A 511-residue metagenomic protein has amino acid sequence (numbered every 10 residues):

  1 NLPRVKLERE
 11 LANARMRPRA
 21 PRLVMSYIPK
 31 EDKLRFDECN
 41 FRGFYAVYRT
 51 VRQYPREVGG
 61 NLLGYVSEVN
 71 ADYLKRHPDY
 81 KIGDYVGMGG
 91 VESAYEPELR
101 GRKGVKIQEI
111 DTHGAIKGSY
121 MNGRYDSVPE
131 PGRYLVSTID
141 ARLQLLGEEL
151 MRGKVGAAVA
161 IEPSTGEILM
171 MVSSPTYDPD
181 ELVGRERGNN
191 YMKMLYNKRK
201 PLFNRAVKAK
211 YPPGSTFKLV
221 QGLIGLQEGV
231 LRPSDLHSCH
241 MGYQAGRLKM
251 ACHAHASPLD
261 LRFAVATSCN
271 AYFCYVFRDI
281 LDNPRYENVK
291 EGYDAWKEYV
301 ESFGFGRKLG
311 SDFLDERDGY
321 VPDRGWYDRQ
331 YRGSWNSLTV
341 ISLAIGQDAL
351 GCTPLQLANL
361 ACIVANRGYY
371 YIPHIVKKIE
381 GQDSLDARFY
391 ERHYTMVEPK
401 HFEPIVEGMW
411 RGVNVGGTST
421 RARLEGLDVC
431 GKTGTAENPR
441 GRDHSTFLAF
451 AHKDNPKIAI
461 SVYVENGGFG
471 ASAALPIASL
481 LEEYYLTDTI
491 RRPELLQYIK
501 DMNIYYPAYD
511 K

Functional and structural regions predicted by a protein language model:
N1-G188, K210, G292-S302, S342-A344 (+4 more regions): Periplasmic/cell-envelope proteins involved in peptidoglycan metabolism and beta-lactam response
D111-I116, Y120-D126, P163-T216, V220-G467 (+1 more regions): Beta-lactam-recognizing serine transpeptidase/beta-lactamase-like catalytic domain environment
